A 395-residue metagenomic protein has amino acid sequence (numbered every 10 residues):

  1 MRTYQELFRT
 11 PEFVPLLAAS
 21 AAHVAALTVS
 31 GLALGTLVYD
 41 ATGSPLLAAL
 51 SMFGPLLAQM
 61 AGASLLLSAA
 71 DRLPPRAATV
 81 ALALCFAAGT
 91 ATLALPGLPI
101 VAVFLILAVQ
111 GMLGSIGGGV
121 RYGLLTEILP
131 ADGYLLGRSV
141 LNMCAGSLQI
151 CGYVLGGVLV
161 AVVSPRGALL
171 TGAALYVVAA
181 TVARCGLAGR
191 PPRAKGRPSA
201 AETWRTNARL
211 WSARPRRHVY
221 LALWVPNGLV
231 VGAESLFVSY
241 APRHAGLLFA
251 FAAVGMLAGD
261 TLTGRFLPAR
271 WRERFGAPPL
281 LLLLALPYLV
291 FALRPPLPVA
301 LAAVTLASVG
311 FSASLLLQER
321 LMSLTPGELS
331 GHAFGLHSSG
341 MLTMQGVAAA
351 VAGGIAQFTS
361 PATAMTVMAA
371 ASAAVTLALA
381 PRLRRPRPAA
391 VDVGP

Functional and structural regions predicted by a protein language model:
M1-F13, A188-L221: Juxtamembrane intracellular "pre-TM" segments in multi-pass secondary transporters
A21, A25, V29-A33, V163-L170 (+1 more regions): A single, central transmembrane helix in multi-pass transporters
A21, G89, I100-I116, P298-S312: Hydrophobic core of transmembrane alpha-helices in multi-pass small-molecule transporters, especially MFS/SLC-type
G35-A41, L93-P96, C151-T171, S239-H244 (+1 more regions): Transmembrane alpha-helix termini and helix-breaking/packing motifs in multi-pass membrane transporters
P45-L46, A131-L141, G327-H337: Loop-to-transmembrane helix entry/capping segments in MFS-fold secondary transporters and related SLC/MFSD carriers
P55-D71, R76-A83, T92, Y240-P395: C-terminal transmembrane bundle of multi-pass solute transporters/carriers
I106-S147, Y153: Cytoplasmic helix-loop-helix junction between adjacent transmembrane helices in 12-TM secondary transporters
E127, L169, A173-R197, A380-D392: Helix-loop junctions on the cytosolic side of multi-pass membrane transporters, especially the intracellular loop
